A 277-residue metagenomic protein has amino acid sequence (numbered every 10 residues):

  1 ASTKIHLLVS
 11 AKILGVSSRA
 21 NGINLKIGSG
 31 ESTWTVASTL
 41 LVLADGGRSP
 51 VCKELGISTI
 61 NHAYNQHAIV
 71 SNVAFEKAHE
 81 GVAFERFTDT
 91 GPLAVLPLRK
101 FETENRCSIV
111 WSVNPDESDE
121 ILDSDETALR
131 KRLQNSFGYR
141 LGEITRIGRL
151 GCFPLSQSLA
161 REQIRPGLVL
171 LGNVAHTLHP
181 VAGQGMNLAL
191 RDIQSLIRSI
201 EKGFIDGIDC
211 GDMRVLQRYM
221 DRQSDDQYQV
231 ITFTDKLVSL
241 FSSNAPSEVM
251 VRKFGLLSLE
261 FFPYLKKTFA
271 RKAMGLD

Functional and structural regions predicted by a protein language model:
A1-H6: N-terminal Rossmann-like dinucleotide/flavin-binding domain of flavoprotein oxidoreductases that bind FAD/FMN
L7-V9, L43, L170: A structural signal for the hydrophobic beta-strands that form the central parallel beta-sheet of Rossmann-like
V9-I23: A conserved short coil-to-beta-strand element within the FAD-binding core of flavoproteins
S18-G22, H79, A189: Pyridoxal 5′-phosphate
R19, D89, I164-R165: Structural motif
K26, G30-T35, L40-L150: Conserved FAD-binding catalytic core of PHBH/FMO-like flavoproteins
D119-G211: FAD/FMN-dependent oxidoreductases across multiple families
R198-D277: C-terminal helical "tail/cap" subdomain of flavin- and related membrane-associated enzymes
